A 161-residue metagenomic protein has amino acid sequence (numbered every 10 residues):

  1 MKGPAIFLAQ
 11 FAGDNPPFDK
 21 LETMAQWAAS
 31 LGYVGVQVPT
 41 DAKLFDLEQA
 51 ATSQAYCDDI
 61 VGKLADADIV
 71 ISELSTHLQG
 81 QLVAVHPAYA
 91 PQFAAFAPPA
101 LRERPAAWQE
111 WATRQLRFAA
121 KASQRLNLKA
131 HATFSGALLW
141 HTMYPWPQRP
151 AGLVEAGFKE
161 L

Functional and structural regions predicted by a protein language model:
M1-D19: Boundary/entry segment of secreted carbohydrate-active catalytic domains
P4, T23-Y33: A short, Lys/Arg-enriched amphipathic alpha-helix followed by its capping loop at the start of a domain
P17-E22, Q49-K63, E110-Q115: Aromatic- and glycine-enriched glycan-recognition loops and surfaces that form the carbohydrate-binding subsites
E22, W27, D66, L82-L161: Active-site acidic/histidine proton-transfer and metal-coordination neighborhood in alpha/beta enzyme cores
Q37, E73-S75, A132: Conserved beta-strand positions in the central sheet of alpha/beta enzyme cores
Q37-A65, G80, S135-M143: Glycine-rich, proline-tolerant flexible connector loops at the mouths of alpha/beta enzymes
Q54-L74, L153-L161: Alpha-helix-loop-beta-strand connector modules within alpha/beta enzyme cores
